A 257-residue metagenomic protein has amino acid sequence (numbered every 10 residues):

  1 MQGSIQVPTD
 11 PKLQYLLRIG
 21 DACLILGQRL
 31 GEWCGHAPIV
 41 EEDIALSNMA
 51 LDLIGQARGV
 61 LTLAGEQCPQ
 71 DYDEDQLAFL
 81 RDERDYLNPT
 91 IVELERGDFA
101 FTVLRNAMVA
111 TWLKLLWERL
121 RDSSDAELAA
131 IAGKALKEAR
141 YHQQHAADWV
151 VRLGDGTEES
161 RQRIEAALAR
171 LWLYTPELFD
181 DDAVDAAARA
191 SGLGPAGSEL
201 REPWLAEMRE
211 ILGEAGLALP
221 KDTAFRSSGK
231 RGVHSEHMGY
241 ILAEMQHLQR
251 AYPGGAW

Functional and structural regions predicted by a protein language model:
Q2-Q14, L80-R105, L153-T157, L171-G194: Acidic/His metal-coordination segments adjacent to aromatic residues that form catalytic metal sites in metalloenzymes
P11-L16, A37-Q56, T102, E127-A139: Alpha-helical scaffold segments that form or flank carboxylate-/histidine-based iron centers
A22-L30, Q56, V60, V109-L116 (+2 more regions): Amphipathic, well-ordered alpha-helical segments in soluble domains
L26-N48, L113-L128: Helix-loop segments that flank and shape redox-cofactor active sites
A50-L80, A146-V150: Conserved alpha-helical segments that form or flank metal/cofactor-binding pockets of metalloenzymes
T90-H145: Internal, conserved structured core segments that host functional sites
E127-S191: A contiguous pocket-lining binding segment that forms or flanks enzyme active sites
Q162-W257: Extended, helix-rich structural scaffolds rather than catalytic motifs
